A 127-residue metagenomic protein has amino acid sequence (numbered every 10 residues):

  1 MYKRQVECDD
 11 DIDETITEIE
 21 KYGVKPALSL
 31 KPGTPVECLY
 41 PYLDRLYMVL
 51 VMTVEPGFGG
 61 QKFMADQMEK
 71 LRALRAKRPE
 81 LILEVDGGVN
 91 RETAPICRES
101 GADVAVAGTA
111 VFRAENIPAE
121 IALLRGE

Functional and structural regions predicted by a protein language model:
M1-Y2: Short, small-residue-biased leader/transition segments that mark boundaries at the very start of proteins
C8, S29-P35, L83-E92: Glycine-rich beta-to-alpha transition loops that act as phosphate-gripper elements at the mouths of alpha/beta enzyme
D13-I16, V36-L39, M68-R72, A94 (+1 more regions): Generic structural signal for well-ordered alpha-helices, preferentially at hydrophobic/aromatic core positions
E18-K31, K77-V85: Short beta-strand/loop segments at the ligand-binding rim of alpha/beta enzyme cores
S29-M64: Histidine/lysine/aspartate-rich catalytic loop segments that bind and position anionic ligands
T34-R45, V89-A105: Catalytic cores of alpha/beta
V49, L74, D86, C97 (+2 more regions): Conserved, mostly hydrophobic/aromatic
R98, F112-E127: C-terminal helical cap(s) of enzyme catalytic domains, especially alpha/beta-barrels
